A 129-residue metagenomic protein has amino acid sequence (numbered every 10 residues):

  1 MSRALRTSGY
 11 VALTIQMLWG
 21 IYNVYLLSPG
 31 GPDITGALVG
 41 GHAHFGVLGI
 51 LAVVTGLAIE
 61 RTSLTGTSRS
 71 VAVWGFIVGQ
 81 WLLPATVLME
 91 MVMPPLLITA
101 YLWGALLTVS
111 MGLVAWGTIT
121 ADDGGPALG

Functional and structural regions predicted by a protein language model:
M1-G129: Hydrophobic alpha-helical transmembrane segments of multi-pass integral membrane proteins
